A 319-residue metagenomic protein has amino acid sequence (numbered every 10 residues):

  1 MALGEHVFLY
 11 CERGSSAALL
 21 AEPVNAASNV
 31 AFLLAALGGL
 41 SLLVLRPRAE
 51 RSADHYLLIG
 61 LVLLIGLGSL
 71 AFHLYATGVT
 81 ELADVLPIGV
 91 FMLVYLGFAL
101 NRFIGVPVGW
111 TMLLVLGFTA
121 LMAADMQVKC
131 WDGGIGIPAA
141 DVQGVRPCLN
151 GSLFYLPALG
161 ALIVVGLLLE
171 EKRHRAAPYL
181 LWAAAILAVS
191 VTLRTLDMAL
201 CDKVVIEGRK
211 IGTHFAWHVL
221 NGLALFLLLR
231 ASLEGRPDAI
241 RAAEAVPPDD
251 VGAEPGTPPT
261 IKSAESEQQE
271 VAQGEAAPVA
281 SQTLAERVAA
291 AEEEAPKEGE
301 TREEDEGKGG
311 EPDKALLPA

Functional and structural regions predicted by a protein language model:
M1-G252, L316-A319: Multi-pass alpha-helical transmembrane bundles in non-GPCR membrane proteins that perform intramembrane catalysis
T77, H218, G222, A272-Q273 (+2 more regions): Alpha-helical and His/Cys-centered functional microenvironments
S152, D250-E254, Q273, A291 (+2 more regions): Residue-level detector of alpha-helical hydrophobic segments embedded in or interacting with membranes
F215, E265-S266, E270, V279: Intrinsic low-complexity/disordered segments
V251-A253, T257-T260, V271-Q282, A289: Short, strongly patterned local motifs
T257-E267, K314-A315: A general signal for intrinsically disordered, low-complexity N-terminal leader regions
A280-A319: Long, low-complexity, intrinsically disordered segments
